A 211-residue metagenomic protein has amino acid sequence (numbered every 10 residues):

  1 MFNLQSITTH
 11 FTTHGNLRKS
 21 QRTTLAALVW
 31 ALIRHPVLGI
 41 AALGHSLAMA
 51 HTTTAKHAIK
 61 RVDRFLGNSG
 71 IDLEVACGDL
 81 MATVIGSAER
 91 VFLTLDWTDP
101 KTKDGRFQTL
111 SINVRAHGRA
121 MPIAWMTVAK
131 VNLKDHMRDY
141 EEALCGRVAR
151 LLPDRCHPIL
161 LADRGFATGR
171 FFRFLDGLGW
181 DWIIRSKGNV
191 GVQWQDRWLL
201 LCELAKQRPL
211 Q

Functional and structural regions predicted by a protein language model:
F2-Q5, H10, H14-E89, R147: Electropositive nucleic-acid engagement tracts
N3-T8, L17, L66-D72, T83-R90 (+4 more regions): Short linear motifs at secondary-structure transitions and domain/linker junctions
L43, F92-D99, I112, A120 (+3 more regions): Short, conserved catalytic/metal-binding motifs centered on acidic residues
H57, A88-L152: RNase H-like nuclease fold core
A129-Q211: An internal, acidic/charged active-site-proximal segment that coordinates divalent cations and/or engages
